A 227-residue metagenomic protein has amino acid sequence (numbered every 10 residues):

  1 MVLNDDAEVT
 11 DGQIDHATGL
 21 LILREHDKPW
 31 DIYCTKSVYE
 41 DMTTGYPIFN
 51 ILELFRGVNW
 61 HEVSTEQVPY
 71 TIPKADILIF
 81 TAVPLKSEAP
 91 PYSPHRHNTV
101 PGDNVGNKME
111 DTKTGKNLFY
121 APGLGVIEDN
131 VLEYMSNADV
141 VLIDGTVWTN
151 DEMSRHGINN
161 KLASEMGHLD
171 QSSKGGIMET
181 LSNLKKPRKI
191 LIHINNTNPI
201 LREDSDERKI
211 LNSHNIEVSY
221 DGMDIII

Functional and structural regions predicted by a protein language model:
M1, E62-Y134, D221-I227: Core dinuclear metal-dependent hydrolase active-site scaffold
M1-C34: Active-site metal-binding motif and surrounding structural segment of the metallo-beta-lactamase
M1-V2, E25-K28, I48-E62, E66: A short alpha->loop->secondary-structure connector
A17, A89-Y92, T149-S154: Short acidic/His/Gly/Ser-rich catalytic and metal-binding motifs that mark active-site loops of diverse hydrolases
P29-D31, G57-N59, I79, D139 (+2 more regions): Residues at the starts of beta-strands that form the adenosine-phosphate
W30-Y39, L142-D144, L191-I192: Short internal beta-strands
S37-P47: A short, active-site helix/loop in glycosyltransferases that binds the activated sugar's phosphate group
G102-N104, T112-N117, L124-G222: Cap/insert and terminal regions of metallo-dependent hydrolase folds
